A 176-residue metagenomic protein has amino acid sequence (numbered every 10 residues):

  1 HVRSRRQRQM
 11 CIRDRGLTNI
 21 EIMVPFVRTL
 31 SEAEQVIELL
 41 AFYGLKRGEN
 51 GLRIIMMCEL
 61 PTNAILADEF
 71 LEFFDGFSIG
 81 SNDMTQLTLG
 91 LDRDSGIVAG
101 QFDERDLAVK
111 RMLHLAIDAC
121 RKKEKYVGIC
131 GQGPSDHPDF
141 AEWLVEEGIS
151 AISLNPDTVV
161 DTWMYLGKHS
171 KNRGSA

Functional and structural regions predicted by a protein language model:
H1-I12: Single conserved hydrophobic/aromatic residue that forms the stacking wall/gate of nucleotide- or nucleobase-binding
I20-V24, I54-C58, F77-I79, V127-G131 (+1 more regions): Hydrophobic faces of well-ordered beta-strands that scaffold small-molecule active sites in alpha/beta enzyme cores
I22, E59, F70, D83 (+1 more regions): Conserved, mostly hydrophobic/aromatic
F26-E32, I54-E69: Active-site glycine- and acidic-residue-rich loops that bind and position anionic ligands or nucleotide-like cofactors
L40, G48-L52, L89-G133: Generic long, charged, amphipathic alpha-helical segments
T62-E72, P134-E147: Catalytic cores of alpha/beta
F77-T88, W143-M164: Glycine-rich phosphate-binding active-site loops on the catalytic face of alpha/beta enzymes
L89-G100, V159-A176: C-terminal helical cap(s) of enzyme catalytic domains, especially alpha/beta-barrels
